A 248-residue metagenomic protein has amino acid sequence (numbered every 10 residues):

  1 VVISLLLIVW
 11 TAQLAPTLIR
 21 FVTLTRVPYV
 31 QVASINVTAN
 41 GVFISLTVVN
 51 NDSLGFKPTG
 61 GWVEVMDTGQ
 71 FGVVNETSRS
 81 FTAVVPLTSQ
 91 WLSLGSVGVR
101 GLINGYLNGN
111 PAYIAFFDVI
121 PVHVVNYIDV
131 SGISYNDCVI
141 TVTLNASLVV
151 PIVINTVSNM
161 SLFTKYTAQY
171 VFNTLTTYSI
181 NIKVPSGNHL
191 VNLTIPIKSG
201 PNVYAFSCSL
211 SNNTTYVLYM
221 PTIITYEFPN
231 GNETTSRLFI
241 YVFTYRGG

Functional and structural regions predicted by a protein language model:
V1-R26, L46, G248: Secretory targeting signatures
T17-G41, A115-D137: Low-complexity, acidic Ser/Thr/Pro/Gly-rich terminal tails and inter-domain linkers that flank the onset of structured
P28-W62: Short extracytoplasmic
N36, N51, N75, S80 (+10 more regions): N-linked glycosylation sites
I44-V49, G101-I103, I140-A146, M220-I224: Buried hydrophobic-core signal for structured, non-transmembrane domains
N51-T59, L148-S158, Y170-N173: A short beta-turn/strand-edge loop motif at beta-sheet boundaries
V63-L94, A168-Y204: Intrinsically disordered, low-complexity Pro/Gly/Ser/Thr-rich segments with frequent PxxP/GP/PP motifs and embedded
S89-V124, P201-G247: Terminal connector regions
